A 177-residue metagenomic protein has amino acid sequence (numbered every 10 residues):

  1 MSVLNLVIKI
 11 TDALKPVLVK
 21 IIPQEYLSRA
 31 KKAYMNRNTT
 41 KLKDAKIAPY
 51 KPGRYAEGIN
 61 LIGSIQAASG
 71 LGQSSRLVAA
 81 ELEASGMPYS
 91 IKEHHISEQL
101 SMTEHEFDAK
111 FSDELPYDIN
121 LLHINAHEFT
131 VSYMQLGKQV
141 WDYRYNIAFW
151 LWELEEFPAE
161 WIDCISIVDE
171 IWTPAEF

Functional and structural regions predicted by a protein language model:
V3-I124: N-terminal pre-catalytic "stem/leader" segment of glycosyltransferase-like enzymes
K46-I47, N60-I62, H95-F177: Extended catalytic core of nucleotide-activated donor transferases of GT-like folds
